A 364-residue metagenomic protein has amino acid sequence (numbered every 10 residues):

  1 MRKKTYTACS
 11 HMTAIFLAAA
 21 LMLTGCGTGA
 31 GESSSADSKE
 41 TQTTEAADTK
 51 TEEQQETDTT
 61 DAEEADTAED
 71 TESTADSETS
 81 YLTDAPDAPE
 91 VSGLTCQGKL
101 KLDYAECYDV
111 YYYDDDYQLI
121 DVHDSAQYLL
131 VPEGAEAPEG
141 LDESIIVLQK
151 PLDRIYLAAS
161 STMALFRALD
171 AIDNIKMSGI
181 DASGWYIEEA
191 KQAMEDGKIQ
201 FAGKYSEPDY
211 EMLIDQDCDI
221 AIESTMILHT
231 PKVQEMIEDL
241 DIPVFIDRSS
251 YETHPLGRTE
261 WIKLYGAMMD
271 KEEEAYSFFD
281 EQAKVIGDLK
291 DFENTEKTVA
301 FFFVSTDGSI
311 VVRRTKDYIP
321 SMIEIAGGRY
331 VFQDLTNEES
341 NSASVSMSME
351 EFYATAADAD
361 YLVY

Functional and structural regions predicted by a protein language model:
R2-T13: Bacterial N-terminal signal peptides that target proteins for export
L21-G25: C-terminal motif of bacterial Sec signal peptides marking the signal peptidase cleavage site
C26-M163, E274-F301: Bacterial Sec-exported substrate-binding components of ABC uptake systems
D116-I214, I220-I227: A short, structured surface patch at a secondary-structure boundary
L148, A158-A159, A168, G203-S206 (+7 more regions): Solvent-exposed, acidic/flexible segments
D153, S160-A171, S178-E189, H229-K232 (+2 more regions): Extracytoplasmic ligand-binding site segments that recognize negatively charged/polar headgroups
K198, E211, D215-S224, L228-S309 (+2 more regions): Extracytoplasmic substrate-binding proteins
D291-Y364: Flexible, glycine-rich surface segments
